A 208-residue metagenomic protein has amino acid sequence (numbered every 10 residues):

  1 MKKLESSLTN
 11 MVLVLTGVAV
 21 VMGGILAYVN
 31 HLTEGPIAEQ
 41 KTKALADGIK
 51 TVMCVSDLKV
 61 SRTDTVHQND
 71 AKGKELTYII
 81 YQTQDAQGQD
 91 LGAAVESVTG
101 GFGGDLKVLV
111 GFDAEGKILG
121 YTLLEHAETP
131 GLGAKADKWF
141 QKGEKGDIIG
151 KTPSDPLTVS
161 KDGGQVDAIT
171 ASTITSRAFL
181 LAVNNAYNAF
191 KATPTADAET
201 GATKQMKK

Functional and structural regions predicted by a protein language model:
K2-K208: Flexible, solvent-exposed loop/hinge segments and secondary-structure transition points
